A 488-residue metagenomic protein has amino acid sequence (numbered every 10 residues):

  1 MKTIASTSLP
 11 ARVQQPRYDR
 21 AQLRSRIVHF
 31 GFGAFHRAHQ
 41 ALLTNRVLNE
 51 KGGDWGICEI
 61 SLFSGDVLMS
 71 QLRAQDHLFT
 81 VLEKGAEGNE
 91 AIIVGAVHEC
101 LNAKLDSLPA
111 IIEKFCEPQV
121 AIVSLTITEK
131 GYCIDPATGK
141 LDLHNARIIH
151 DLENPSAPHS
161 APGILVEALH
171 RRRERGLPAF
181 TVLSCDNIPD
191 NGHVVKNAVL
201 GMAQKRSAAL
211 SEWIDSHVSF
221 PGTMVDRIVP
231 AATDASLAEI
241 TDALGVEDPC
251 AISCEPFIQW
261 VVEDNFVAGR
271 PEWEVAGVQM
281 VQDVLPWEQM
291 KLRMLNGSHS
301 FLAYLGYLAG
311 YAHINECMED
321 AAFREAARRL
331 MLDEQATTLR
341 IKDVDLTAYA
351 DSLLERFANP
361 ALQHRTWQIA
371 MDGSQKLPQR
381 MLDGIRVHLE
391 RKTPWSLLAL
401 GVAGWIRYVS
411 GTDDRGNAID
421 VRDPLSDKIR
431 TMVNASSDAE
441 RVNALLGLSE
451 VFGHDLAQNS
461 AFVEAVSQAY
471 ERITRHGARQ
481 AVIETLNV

Functional and structural regions predicted by a protein language model:
M1-V488: Substrate/ligand-engaging "lid" and interaction regions
